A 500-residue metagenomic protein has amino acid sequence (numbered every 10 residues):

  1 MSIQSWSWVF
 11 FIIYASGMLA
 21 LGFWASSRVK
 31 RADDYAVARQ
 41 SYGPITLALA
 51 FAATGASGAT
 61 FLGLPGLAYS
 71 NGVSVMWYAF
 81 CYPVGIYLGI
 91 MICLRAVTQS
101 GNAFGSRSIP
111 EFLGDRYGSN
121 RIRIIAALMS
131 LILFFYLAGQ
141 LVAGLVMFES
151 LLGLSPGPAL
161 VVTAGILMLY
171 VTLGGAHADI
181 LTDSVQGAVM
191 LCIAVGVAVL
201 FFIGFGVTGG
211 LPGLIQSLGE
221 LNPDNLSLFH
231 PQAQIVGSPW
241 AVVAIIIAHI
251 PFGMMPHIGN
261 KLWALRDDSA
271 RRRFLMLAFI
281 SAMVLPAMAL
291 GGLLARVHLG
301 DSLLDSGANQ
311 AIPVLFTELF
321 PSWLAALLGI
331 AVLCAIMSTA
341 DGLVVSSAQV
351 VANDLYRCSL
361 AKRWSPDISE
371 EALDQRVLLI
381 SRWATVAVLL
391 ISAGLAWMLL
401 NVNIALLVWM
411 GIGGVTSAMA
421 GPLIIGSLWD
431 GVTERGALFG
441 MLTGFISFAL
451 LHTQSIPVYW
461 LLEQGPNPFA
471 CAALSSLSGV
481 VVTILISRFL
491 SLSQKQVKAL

Functional and structural regions predicted by a protein language model:
M1-L500: Membrane-embedded helix-loop-helix hairpins and adjacent transmembrane boundary segments in multi-pass transporters
